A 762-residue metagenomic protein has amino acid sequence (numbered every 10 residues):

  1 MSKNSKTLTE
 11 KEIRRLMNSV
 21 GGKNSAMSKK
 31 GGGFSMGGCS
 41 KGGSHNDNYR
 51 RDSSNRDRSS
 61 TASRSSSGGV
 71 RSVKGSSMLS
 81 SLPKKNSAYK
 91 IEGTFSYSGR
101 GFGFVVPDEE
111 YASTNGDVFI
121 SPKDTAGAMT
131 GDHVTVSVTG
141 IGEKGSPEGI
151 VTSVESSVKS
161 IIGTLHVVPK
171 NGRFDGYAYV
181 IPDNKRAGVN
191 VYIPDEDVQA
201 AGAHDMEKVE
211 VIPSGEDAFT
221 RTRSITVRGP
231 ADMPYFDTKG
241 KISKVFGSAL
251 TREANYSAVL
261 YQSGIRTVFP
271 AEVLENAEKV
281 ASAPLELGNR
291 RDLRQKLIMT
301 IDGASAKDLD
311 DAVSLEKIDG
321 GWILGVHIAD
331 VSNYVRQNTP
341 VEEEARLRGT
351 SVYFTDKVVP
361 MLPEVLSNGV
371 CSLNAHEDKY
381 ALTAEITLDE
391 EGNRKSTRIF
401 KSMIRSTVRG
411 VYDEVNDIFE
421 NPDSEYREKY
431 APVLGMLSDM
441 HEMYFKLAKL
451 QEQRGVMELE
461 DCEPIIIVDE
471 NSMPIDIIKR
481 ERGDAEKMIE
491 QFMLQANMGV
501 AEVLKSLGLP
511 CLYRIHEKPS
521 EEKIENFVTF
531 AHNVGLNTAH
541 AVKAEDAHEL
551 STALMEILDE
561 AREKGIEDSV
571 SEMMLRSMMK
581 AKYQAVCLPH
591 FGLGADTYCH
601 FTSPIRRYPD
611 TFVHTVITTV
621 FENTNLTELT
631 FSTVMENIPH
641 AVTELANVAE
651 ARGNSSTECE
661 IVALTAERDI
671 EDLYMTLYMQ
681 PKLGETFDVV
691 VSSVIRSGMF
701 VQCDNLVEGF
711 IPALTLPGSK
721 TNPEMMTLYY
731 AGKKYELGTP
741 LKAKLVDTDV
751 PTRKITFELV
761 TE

Functional and structural regions predicted by a protein language model:
S2-G325, S332-E377, N416, M726-E736 (+1 more regions): Charge-lined substrate channels and their catalytic hotspots, especially those that engage the 3′ end of RNA
P194, G215, I225-P234, S248 (+6 more regions): Electropositive polyanion-binding surfaces
